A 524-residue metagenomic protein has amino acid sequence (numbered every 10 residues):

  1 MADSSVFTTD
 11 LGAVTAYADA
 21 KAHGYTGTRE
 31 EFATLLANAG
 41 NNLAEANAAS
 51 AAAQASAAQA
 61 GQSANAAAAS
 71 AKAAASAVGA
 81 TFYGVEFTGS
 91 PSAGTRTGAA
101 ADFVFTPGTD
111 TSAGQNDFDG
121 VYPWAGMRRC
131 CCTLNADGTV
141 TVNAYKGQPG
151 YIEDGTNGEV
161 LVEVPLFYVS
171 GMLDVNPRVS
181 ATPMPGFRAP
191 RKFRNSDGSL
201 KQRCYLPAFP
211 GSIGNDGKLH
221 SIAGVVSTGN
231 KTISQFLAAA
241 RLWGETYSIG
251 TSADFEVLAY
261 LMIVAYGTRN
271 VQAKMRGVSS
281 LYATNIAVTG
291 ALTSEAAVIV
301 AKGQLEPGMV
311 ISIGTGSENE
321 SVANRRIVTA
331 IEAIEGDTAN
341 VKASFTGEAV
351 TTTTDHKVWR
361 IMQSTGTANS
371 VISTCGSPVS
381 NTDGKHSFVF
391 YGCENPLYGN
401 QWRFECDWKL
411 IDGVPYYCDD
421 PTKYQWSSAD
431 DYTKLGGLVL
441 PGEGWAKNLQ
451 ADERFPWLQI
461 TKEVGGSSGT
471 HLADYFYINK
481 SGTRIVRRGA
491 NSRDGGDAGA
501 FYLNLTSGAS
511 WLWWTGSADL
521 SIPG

Functional and structural regions predicted by a protein language model:
M1-A77: Short, low-complexity N-terminal tether/leader segments at secretion or assembly junctions of large, surface-exposed
Y25, F167-V169, G211-I213, S317-E318 (+2 more regions): Acidic glycine-/aspartate-rich tracts in secreted/extracellular proteins
S76-G186: N-terminal module-boundary/linker segments of secreted carbohydrate-active enzymes
T81-S90, Y260, Q401-K409, D430-G524: C-terminal, surface-exposed recognition/capping segments
G155-G158, F187-E320, A330-L397: Short aromatic-cysteine micro-motif
G171-M172, G214, E256-A259, I411-V414: Short catalytic/ligand-binding loop motif for oxyanion handling, primarily in non-cytosolic enzymes, centered on
S317-T329, L410-Y416: Short, Lys/Arg- and Gly-enriched loop/turn segments at beta-strand edges
I334-T346, C406-G437: Compact beta-rich and alpha/beta scaffold cores in large eukaryotic transport/transcription complexes and associated
